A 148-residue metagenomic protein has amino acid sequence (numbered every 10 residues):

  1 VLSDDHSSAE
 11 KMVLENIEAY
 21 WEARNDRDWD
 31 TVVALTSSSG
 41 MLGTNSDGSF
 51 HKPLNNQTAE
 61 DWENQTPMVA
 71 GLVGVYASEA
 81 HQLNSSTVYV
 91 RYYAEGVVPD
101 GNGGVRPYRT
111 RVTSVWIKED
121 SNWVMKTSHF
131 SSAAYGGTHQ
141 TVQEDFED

Functional and structural regions predicted by a protein language model:
V1-L35, Q143-D148: Short, low-complexity N-terminal intrinsically disordered segments enriched in polar/charged residues
K11-M12, D28-S86, P107: A solvent-exposed, acidic/Ser-Thr-rich amphipathic alpha-helical stretch
S39-G40, G48-F50, E95-V97, S131-Y135: Solvent-exposed loop/turn segments at secondary-structure junctions within structured extracellular/periplasmic domains
L42-G43, V90, M125-T127: Short hydrophobic/aromatic-rich beta-strand segments that constitute the beta-sheet cores of beta-sandwich/beta-barrel
A59-W62, V75-H81, Y93-G96, R111-I117 (+1 more regions): Hydrophobic/aromatic beta-strand elements that line small-molecule binding cavities or substrate pockets in beta-rich
M68, G96-R106: Short, cysteine-centered beta-strand-loop-beta hairpins and adjacent loop/turn segments enriched in charged/polar
A80-Y89, G103-G104, W116-V124: A short, structured loop/turn motif at beta-sheet edges
R109-Q140: Short beta-strand edge/turn micro-motifs at domain boundaries
